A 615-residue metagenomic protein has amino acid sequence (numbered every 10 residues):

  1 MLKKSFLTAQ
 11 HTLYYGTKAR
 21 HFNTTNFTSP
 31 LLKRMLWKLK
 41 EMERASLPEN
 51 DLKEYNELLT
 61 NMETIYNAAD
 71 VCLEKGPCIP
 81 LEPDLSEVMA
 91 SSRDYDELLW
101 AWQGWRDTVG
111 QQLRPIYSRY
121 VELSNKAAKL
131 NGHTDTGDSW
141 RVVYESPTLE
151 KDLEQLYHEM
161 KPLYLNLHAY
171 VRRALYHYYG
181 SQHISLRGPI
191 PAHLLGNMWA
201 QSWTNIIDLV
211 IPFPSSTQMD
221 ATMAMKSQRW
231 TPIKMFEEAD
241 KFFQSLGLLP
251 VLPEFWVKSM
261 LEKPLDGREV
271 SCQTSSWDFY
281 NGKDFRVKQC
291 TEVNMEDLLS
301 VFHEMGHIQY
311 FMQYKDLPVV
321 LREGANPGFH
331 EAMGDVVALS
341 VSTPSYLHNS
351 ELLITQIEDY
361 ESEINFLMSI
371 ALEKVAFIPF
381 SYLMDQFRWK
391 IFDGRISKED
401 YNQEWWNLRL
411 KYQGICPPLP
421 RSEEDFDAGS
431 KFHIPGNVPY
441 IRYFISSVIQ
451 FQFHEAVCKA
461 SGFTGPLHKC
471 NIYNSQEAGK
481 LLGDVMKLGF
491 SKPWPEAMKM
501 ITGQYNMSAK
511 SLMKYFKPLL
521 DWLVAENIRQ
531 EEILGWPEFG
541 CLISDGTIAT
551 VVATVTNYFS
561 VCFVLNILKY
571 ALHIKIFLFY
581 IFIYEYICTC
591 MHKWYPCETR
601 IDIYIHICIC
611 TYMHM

Functional and structural regions predicted by a protein language model:
M1-S118, G137, K431-I441, S491 (+5 more regions): N-terminal helix-rich structural modules
T17, D135, Q201-Q218, R229-K234 (+6 more regions): C-terminal, non-catalytic "cap/extension" segments appended to globular domains
G76-S91, E97-W100, S118-K288, T355-A376 (+3 more regions): Active-site-proximal, well-structured secondary-structure segments within enzyme catalytic domains
Q244-P253, Y280, N294, I308-V319 (+4 more regions): Secondary-structure transition/capping motifs at alpha-helix termini and the adjoining loop/turn into the next element
E296-M312, E331-D335: Active-site recognition of the HExxH zinc-binding catalytic motif
G328-S342, S447: An active-site-proximal "capping" alpha-helix that borders the catalytic cofactor pocket
V551-H573: Cleavable C-terminal sorting propeptides in eukaryotic secreted/cell-surface proteins
I567, A571-K593, T599-M615: Intrinsically disordered, low-complexity terminal segments enriched in Ser/Thr
